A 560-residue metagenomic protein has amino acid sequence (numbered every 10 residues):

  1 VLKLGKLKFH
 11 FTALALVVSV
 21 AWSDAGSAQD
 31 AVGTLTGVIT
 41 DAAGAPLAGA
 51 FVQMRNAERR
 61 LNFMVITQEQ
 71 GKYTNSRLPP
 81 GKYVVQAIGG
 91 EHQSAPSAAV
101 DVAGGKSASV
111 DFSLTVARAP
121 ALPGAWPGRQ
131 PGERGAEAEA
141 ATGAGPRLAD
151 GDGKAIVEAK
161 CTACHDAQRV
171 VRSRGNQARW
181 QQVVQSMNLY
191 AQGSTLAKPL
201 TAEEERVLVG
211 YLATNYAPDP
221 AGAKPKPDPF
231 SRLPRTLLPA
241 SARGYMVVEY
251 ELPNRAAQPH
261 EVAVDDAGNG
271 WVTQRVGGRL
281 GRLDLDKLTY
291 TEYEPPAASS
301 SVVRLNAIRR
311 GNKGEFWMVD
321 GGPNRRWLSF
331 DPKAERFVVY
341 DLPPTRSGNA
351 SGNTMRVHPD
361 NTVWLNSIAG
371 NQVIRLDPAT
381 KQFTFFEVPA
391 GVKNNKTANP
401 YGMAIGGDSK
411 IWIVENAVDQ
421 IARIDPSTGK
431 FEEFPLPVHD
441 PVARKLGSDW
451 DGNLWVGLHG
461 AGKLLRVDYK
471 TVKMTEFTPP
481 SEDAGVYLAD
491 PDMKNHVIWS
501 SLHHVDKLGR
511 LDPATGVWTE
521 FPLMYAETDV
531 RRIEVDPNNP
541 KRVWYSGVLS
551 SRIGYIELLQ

Functional and structural regions predicted by a protein language model:
V38-L47: Structural motif
A57-K72: Short, acidic Ser/Thr/Gly-rich low-complexity loop/linker segments typical of extracellular and cell-surface proteins
G71, G81-E91: A short, solvent-exposed beta-strand micro-motif common in secreted/extracellular proteins
G90-V110: Structured interaction patches on ligand/partner-binding surfaces of diverse proteins
V157-Q168, L208, L212: The canonical Cys-X-X-Cys-His
R255-A267, S299-K313, T345-D360, V392-D408 (+5 more regions): Beta-rich, blade/repeat-based domains predominating in secreted/periplasmic proteins but also intracellular
G270-V276, F316-P323, V363-A369, I411-A417 (+4 more regions): Conserved beta-strand positions in repeat-built beta-propeller and related beta-rich domains
E527-Q560: Blade-level signature of beta-propeller repeat domains, shared across WD40, Kelch, NHL, RCC1 and BNR/Asp-box propellers
